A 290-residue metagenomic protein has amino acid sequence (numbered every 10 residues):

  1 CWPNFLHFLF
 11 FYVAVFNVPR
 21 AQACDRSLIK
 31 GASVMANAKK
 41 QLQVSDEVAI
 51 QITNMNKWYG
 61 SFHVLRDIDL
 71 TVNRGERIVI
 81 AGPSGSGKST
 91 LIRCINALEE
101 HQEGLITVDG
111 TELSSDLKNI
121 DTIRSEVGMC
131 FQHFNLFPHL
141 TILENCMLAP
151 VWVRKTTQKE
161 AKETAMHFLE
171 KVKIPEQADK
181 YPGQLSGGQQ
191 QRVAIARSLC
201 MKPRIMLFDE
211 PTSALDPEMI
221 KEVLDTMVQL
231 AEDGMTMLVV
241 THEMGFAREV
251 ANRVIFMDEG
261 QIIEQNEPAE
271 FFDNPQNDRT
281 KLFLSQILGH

Functional and structural regions predicted by a protein language model:
W2-N56, H290: ABC-family P-loop ATPase nucleotide-binding domain
N4, L9-R26, R93, E144 (+3 more regions): N-terminal processing/targeting junctions
A36-N37, Q265, A269-H290: C-terminal boundary and immediately downstream tail of ABC-type ATPase nucleotide-binding domains
S45-P268: ABC family nucleotide-binding domain
